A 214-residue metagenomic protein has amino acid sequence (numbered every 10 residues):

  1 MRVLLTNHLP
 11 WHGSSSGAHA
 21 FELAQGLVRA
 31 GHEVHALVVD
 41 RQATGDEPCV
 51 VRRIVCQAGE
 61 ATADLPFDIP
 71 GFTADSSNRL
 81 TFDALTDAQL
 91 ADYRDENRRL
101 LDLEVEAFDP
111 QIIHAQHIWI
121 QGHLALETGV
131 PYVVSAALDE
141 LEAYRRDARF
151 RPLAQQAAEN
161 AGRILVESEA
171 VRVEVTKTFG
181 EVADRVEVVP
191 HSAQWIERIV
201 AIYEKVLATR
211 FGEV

Functional and structural regions predicted by a protein language model:
M1-A58, I199: N-terminal subdomain of nucleotide-sugar transferases
S16, V39, H114-H117, V166-S168 (+1 more regions): Replace "coordinates the UDP/GDP/TDP-sugar" with "coordinates nucleotide-activated sugar donors
A36-A107: A conserved catalytic-core segment of Leloir-type glycosyltransferases
R94, A115-I120: Short His-centered aromatic/hydrophobic patch
I112-A115, A125-Y144: Active-site proximal beta-strand in glycosyltransferases
D147-I164: Membrane-proximal helix-turn-helix segments that form the acceptor-binding/catalytic region of lipid-linked
R172-S192: Helix-loop-beta element that forms the nucleotide-linked donor phosphate-binding surface in glycosyltransferases
A193-V214: C-terminal alpha-helical cap of glycosyltransferases
